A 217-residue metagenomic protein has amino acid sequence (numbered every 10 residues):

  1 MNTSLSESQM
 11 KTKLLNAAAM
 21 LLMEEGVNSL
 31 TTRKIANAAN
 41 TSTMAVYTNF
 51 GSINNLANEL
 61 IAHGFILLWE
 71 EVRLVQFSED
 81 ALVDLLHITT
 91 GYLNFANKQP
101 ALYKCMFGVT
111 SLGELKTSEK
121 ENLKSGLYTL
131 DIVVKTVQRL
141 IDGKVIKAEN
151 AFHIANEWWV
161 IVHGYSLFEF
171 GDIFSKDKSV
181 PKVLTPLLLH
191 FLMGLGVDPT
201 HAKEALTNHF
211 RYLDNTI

Functional and structural regions predicted by a protein language model:
M1-Q9, M20, P199-I217: N-terminal intrinsically disordered/low-complexity leader segments
K13, L21-N55, E59: Helix-turn-helix
L14-L22, L30, G64, L68 (+2 more regions): Short hydrophobic clusters on alpha-helical segments that form packing/core surfaces in small helical domains
L22, L56-G64, V72, M106 (+1 more regions): Alpha-helical DNA-contacting segments of helix-turn-helix folds
R73, T117-G143, F152-E157, K182-M193: Amphipathic alpha-helical packing segments from all-alpha helical-bundle domains
R73-L102, A155-W158: Hydrophobic alpha-helical connector segments
K98-K116, Y165-G171, E204-L206: Amphipathic alpha-helical segments used for helix-helix packing
E149-F170, S179-F191, N208-T216: Hydrophobic alpha-helical segments that form the core of small-molecule binding pockets and/or dimer interfaces
